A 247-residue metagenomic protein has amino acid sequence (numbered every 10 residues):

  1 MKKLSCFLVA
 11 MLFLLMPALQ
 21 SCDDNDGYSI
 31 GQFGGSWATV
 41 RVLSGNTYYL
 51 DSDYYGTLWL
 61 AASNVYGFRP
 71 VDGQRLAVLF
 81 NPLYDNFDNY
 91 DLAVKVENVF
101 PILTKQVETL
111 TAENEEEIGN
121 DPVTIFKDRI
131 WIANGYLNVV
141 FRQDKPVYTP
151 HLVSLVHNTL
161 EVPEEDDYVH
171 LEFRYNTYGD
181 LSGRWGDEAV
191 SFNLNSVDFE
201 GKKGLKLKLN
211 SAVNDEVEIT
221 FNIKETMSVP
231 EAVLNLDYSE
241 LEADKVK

Functional and structural regions predicted by a protein language model:
M1, S5-C6, M11-R41: Bacterial Sec-dependent N-terminal signal peptides
G31-K247: First exposed extracellular module after export/assembly in secreted or surface-exposed proteins
